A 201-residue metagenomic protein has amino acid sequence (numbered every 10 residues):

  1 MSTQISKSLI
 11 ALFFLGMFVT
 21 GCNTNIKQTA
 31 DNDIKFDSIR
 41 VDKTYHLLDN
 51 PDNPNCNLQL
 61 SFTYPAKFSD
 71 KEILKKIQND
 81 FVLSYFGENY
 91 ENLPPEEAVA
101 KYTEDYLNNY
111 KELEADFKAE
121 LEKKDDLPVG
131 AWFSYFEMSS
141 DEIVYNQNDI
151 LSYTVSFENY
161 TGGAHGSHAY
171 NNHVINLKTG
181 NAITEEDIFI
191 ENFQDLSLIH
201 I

Functional and structural regions predicted by a protein language model:
M1, H200-I201: Intervening/peripheral non-core polypeptide segments
S2-I10: Bacterial N-terminal signal peptides that target proteins for export
V19-G21: C-terminal motif of bacterial Sec signal peptides marking the signal peptidase cleavage site
N23-I199: Compositionally biased intrinsically disordered regions enriched in Thr/Gly
